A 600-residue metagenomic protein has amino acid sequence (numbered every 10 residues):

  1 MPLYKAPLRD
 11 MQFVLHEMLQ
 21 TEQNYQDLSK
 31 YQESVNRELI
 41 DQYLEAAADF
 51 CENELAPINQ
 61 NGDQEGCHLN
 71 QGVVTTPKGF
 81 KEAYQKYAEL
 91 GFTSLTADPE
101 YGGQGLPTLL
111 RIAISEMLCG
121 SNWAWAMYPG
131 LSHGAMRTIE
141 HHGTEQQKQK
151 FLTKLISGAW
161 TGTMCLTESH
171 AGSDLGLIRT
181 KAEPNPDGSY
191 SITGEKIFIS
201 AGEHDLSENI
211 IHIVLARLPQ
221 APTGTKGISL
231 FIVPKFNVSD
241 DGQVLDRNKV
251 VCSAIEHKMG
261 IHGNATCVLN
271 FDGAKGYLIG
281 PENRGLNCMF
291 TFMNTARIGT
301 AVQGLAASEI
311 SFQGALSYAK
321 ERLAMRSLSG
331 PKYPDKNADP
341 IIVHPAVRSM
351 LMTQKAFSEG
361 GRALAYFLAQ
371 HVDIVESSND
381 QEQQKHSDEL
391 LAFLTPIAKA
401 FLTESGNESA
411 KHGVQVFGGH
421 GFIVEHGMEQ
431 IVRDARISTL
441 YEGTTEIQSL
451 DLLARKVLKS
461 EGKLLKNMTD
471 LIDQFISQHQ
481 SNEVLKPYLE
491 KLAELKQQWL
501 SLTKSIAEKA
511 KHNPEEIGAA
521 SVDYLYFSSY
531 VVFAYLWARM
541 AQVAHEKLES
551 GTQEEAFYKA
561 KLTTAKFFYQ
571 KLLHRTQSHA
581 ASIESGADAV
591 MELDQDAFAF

Functional and structural regions predicted by a protein language model:
M1-A126, K150, D373, S582-F600: Amphipathic, small/basic residue-rich leader segments at the start of a protein or domain
P2-K5, I261, F367, E389-N467 (+1 more regions): Alpha-helix capping/hinge segments and adjacent helical runs
Q32, E65-T76, C288-G299, G314-Q354 (+4 more regions): Glycine-rich cofactor-pocket loops
C67, F80, Y128-S132, G143-N185 (+4 more regions): Internal maturation/activation junctions in enzymes
Y101, K459, Q474-F600: C-terminal amphipathic alpha-helical interaction region
H133-A135, T144-K148, T444, L452-K496: A structural-propensity feature for long, helix-poor, extended segments
S189, T193-R247: A short core secondary-structure module
F198-S200, N237-S253, K258, A265-A296 (+2 more regions): A glycine-rich, basic-preceded beta-loop-alpha segment at the flavin cofactor/substrate interface of flavin-utilizing
